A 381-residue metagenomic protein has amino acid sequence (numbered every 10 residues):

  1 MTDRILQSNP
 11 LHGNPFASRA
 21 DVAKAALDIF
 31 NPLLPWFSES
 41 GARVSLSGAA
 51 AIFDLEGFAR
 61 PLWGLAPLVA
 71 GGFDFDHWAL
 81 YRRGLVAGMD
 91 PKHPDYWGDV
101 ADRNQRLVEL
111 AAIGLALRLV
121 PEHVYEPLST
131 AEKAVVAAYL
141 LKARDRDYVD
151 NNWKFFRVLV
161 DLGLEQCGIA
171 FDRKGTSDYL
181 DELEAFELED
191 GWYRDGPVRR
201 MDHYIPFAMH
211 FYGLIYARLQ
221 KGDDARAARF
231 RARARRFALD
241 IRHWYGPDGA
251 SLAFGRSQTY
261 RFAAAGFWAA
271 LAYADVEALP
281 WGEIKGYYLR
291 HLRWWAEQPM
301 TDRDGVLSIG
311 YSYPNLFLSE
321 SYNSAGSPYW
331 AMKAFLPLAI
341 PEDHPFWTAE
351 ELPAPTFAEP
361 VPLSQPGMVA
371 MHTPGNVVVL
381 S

Functional and structural regions predicted by a protein language model:
T2-E56, A79-G84: Low-complexity, Ser/Thr/Pro/Gly-enriched N-terminal "stalk/linker" regions
G13-A20, D76-V86, R173-G175, A225 (+2 more regions): Solvent-exposed, charged interface segments at domain starts and junctions
P15-S18, V22, A50, D102 (+6 more regions): Generic alpha-helical structural element
A23, L27-F30, W78, K133 (+4 more regions): Alpha-helix initiation and N-capping motif
I29, W36, A227, F254-Q258 (+1 more regions): Short, surface-exposed loop/turn motifs that are enriched in glycine and acidic residues and include a nearby proline
A51-L68, W78-A272: Aromatic-lined, polymer-binding surfaces characteristic of secreted/periplasmic polysaccharide-degrading enzymes
A272-S381: Extended polysaccharide-engagement surfaces of secreted carbohydrate-active enzymes
